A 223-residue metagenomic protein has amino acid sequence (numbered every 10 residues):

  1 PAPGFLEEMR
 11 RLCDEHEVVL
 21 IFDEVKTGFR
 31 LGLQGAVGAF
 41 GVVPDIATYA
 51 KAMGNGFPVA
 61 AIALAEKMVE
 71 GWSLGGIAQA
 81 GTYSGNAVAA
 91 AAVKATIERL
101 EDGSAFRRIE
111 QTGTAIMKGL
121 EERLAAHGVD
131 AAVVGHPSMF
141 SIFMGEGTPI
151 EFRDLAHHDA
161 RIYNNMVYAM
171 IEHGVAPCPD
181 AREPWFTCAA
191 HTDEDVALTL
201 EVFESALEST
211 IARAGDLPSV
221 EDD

Functional and structural regions predicted by a protein language model:
P1-D223: Conserved N-terminal phosphate-binding loop of PLP-dependent enzymes in the Aspartate aminotransferase
